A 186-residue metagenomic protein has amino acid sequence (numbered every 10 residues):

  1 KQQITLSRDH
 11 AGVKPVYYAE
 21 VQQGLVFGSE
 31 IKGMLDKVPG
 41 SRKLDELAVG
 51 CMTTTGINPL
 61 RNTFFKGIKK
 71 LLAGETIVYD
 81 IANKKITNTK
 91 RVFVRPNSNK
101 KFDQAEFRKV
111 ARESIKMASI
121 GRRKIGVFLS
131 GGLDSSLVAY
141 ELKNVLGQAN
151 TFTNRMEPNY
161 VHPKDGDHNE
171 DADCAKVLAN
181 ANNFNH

Functional and structural regions predicted by a protein language model:
K1-H186: Cysteine-centered catalytic environments shared across enzyme families
